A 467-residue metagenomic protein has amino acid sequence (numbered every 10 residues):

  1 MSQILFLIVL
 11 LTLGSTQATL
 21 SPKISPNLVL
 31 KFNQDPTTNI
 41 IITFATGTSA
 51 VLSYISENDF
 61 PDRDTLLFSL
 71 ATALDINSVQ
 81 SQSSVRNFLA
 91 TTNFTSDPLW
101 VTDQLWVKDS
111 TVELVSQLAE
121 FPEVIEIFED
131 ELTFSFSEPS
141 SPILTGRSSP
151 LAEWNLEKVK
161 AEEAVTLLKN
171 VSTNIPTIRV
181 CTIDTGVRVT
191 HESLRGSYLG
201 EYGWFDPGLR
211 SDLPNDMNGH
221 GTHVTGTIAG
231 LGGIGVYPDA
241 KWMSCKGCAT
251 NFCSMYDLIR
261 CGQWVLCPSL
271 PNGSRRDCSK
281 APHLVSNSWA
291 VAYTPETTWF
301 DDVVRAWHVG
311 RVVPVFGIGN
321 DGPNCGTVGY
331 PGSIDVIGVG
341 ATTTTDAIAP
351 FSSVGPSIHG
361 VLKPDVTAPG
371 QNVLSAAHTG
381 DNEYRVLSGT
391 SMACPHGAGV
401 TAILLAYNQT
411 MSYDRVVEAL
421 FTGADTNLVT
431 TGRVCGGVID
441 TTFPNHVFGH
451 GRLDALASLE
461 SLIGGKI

Functional and structural regions predicted by a protein language model:
S2-A18: Cleavable N-terminal signal peptides of Sec/SRP-targeted secreted and luminal proteins
T19-P139: Inhibitory N-terminal propeptides of secreted protease zymogens
T19-Q34, D97-L99, D109-S116, P139-T182 (+3 more regions): N-terminal domain-start motif of subtilase-like serine proteases
Q34-D35, A152, A164-Y202, S211-D257 (+9 more regions): Subtilisin-like serine protease catalytic core
T46-A50, T102-Q104, L114, E131-S135 (+11 more regions): Solvent-exposed loop/turn segments at secondary-structure junctions within structured extracellular/periplasmic domains
L74, L89-N93, A119-P122, F128-E131 (+18 more regions): Sec/Tat-exported extracytoplasmic proteins
T225, M243-C248, G370-F443: Hydrolase catalytic cores
L231, G247-D335, I358-V361, S375-P395 (+3 more regions): Substrate-binding/access-modulating region of protease and related hydrolase catalytic domains
